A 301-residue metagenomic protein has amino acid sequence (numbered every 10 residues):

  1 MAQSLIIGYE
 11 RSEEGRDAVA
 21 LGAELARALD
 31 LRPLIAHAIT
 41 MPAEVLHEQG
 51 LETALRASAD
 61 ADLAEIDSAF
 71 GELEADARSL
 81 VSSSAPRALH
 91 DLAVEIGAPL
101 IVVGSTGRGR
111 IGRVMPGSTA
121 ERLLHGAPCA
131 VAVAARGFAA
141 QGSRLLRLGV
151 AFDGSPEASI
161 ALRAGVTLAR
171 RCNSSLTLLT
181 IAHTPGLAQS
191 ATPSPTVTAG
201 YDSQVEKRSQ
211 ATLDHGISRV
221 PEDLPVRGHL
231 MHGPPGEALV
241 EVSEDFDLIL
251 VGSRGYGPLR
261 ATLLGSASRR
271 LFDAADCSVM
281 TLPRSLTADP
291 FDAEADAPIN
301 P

Functional and structural regions predicted by a protein language model:
M1, E14, T53-A54, D67-I101 (+3 more regions): Structural beta-alpha unit
M1-T53, A75, L146-A199, P225 (+5 more regions): Small/aliphatic-rich secondary-structure junction motif
L51-A61, V197-A211: A short acidic, glycine-rich active-site loop that binds or catalyzes chemistry on phosphate/adenosine moieties
V94-E95, L123, Q141, V242 (+1 more regions): Structural alpha-helical scaffold elements that stabilize or flank donor/cofactor-binding regions in carbohydrate
L100-R122, S143-L145, V251-A274: Glycine-rich, Arg-bearing micro-motifs that act as flexible, cationic patches
V102-S105, A130-G137, V279-P283: Short beta-strand elements of ligand-binding domains
T119-A139, T196: Extended, non-globular alpha-helical segments
